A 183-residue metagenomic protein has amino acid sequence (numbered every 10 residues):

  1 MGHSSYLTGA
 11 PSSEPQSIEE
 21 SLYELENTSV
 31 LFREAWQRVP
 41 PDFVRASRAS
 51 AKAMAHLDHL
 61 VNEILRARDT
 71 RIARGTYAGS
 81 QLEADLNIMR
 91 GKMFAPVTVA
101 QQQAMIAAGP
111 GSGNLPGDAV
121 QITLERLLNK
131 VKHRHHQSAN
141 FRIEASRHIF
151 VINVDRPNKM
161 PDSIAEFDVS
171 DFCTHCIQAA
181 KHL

Functional and structural regions predicted by a protein language model:
G2-A55, N62, D69-L183: Acidic, Ser/Thr/Gly/Pro-rich intrinsically disordered interaction regions
